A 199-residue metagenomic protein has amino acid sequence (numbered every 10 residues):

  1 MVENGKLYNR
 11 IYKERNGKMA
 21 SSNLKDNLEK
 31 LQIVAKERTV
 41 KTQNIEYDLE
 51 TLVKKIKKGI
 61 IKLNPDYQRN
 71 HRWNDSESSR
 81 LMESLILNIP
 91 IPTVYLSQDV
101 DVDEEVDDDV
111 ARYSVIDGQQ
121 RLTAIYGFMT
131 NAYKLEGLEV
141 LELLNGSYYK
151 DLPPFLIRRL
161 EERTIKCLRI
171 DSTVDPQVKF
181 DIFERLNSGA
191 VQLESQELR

Functional and structural regions predicted by a protein language model:
M1-V2, R199: Short intrinsically disordered, low-complexity coil segments enriched in acidic
E3-I11, R15: Short, positively charged and aromatic/hydrophobic N-terminal segments
N9, M19-K54, I61-K62, Y67-D75 (+1 more regions): Basic- and aromatic-enriched surface patches that contact anionic nucleotides/nucleic acids
